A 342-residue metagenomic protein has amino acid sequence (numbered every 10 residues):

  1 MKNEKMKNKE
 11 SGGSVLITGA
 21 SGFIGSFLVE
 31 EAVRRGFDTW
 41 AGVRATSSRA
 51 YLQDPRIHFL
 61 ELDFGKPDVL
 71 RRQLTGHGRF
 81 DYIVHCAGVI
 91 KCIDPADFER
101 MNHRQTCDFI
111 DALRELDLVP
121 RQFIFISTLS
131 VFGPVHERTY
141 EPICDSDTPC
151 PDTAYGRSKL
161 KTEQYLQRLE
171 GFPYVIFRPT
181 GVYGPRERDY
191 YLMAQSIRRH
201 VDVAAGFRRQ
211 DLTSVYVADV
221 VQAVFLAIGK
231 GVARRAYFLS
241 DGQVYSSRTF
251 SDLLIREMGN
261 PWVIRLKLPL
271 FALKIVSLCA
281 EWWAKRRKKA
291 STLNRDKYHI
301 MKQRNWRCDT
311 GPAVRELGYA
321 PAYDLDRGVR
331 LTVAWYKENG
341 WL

Functional and structural regions predicted by a protein language model:
V15-R35: N-terminal Rossmann NAD(P)H-binding glycine-rich loop of SDR-like oxidoreductase domains
H58-R104, D108, P134: NAD(P)H-binding glycine-rich loop region in Rossmannoid oxidoreductase-like domains and their noncatalytic homologs
C107-A154: Conserved Rossmann-fold NAD(P)-dependent oxidoreductase catalytic core, especially the SDR/UDP-sugar
F132, V175-L192: Flexible, glycine-rich beta-alpha linker
H136-G181, D202-G206: Catalytic helix-loop patch of NAD(P)-dependent Rossmann-fold dehydrogenases
R157, K161, E187-L192, A205-I228 (+1 more regions): Substrate-positioning beta->alpha
A227-T292, T310, D326, R330-L331: Mid/C-terminal beta-alpha module of Rossmann-like enzyme folds, strongest in SDR-family dehydrogenases/epimerases
C308-E316, A320-L342: Amphipathic terminal alpha-helices
